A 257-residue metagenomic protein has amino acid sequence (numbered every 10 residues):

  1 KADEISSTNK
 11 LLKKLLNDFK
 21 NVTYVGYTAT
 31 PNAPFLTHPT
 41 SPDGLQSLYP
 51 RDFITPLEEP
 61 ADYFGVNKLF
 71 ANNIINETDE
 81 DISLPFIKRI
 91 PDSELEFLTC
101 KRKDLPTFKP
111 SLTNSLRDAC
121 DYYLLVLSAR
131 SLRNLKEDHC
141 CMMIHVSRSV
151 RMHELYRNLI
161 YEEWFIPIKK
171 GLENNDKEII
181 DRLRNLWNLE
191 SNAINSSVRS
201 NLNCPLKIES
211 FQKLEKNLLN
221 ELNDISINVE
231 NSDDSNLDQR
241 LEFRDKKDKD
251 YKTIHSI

Functional and structural regions predicted by a protein language model:
K1-D3, A129-S256: Conserved C-terminal RecA-like helicase domain
A2-R133, C141-M143, N174-L186: Conserved P-loop NTPase catalytic core
